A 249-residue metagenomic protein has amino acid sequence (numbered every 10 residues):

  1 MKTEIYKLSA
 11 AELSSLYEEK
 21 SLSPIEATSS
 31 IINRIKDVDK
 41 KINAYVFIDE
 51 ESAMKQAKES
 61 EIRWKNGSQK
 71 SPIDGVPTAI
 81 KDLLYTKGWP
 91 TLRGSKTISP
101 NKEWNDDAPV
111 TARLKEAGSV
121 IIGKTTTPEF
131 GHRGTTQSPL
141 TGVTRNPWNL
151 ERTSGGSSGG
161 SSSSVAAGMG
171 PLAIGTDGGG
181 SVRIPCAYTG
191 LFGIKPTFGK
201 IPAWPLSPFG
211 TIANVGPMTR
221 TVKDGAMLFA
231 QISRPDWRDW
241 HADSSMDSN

Functional and structural regions predicted by a protein language model:
K2-G178: Gly/Ser-rich catalytic/binding loops embedded in alpha/beta enzyme cores
M54, L191-G193, P217: Conserved hydrophobic/aromatic beta-strand scaffold that supports enzyme active sites
G75, L191, N214: Broad gene-expression machinery/nucleic-acid interaction feature
G88, G156-G159, C186-T189, P196 (+1 more regions): Short, solvent-exposed loop/turn segments at the edges of secondary structure
T91, H132-T136, R183-Y188, L206-S207: Short acidic, glycine/serine/threonine-rich loops at helix termini
P100-N105, P185-Y188, T219: Short, conserved loop/turn and helix-capping segments at secondary-structure boundaries that abut family-defining
G178-W204: Glycine/threonine-rich beta-strand-loop-alpha-helix active-site module that forms ligand/phosphate-binding
K195-N249: A short helix-breaking turn/cap at a secondary-structure junction
